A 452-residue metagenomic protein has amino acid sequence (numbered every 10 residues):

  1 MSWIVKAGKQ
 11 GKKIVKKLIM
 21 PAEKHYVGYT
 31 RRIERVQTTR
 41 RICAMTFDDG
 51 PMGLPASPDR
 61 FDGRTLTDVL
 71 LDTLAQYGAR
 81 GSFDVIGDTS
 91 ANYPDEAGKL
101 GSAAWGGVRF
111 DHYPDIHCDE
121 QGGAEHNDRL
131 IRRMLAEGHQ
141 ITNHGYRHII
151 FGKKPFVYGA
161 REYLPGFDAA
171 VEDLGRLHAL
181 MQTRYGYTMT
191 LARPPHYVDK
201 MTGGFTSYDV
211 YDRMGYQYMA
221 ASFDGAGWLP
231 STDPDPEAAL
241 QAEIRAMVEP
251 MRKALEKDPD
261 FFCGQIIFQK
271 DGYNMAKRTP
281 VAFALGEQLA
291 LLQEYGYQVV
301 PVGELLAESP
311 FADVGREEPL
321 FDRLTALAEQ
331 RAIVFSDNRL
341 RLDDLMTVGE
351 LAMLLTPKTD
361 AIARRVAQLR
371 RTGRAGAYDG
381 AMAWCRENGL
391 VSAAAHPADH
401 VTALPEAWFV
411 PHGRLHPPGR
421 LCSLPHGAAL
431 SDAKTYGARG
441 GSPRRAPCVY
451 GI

Functional and structural regions predicted by a protein language model:
W3-A169, D173-M189, P194, L291 (+2 more regions): Active-site beta->alpha N-cap acidic-glycine motif
R41, G53, S57-T65, Q121-E125 (+8 more regions): Soluble non-cytosolic domains of exported or imported proteins
T67-L71, S82-F83, N127-I131, V171-L174 (+12 more regions): Extracytoplasmic/secreted envelope proteins and their assembly/folding machinery, especially bacterial periplasmic
A75-A79, L135-A136, G175, A179-G186 (+8 more regions): Sec-exported extracytoplasmic/periplasmic mature domains
G87-D88, H196, D271, S423: Residues that line or immediately flank small-molecule/substrate-binding pockets and catalytic motifs
S90-A91, I150-F151, V198, G227-W228 (+3 more regions): Short secondary-structure capping/turn micro-motifs that flank functional sites
D119, G123-H126, R133, Y146-Q293 (+2 more regions): Catalytic domains of cell-wall/extracellular-matrix polysaccharide-remodeling enzymes, centered on de-N-acetylation
S309-G437, G441-I452: N-terminal propeptides
